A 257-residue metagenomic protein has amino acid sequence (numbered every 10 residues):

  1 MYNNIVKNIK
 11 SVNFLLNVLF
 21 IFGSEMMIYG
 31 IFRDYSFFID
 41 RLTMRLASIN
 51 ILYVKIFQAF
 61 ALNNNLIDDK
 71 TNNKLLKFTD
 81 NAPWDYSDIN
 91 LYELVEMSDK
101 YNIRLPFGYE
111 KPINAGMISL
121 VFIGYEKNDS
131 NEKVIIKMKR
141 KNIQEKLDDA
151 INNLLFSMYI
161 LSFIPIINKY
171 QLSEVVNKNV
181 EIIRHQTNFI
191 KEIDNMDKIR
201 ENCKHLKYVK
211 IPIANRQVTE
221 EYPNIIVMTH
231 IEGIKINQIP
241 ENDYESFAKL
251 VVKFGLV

Functional and structural regions predicted by a protein language model:
M1-L256: Broad phosphate/nucleotide-binding scaffolds in NTP-utilizing and phosphate-metabolizing enzymes
